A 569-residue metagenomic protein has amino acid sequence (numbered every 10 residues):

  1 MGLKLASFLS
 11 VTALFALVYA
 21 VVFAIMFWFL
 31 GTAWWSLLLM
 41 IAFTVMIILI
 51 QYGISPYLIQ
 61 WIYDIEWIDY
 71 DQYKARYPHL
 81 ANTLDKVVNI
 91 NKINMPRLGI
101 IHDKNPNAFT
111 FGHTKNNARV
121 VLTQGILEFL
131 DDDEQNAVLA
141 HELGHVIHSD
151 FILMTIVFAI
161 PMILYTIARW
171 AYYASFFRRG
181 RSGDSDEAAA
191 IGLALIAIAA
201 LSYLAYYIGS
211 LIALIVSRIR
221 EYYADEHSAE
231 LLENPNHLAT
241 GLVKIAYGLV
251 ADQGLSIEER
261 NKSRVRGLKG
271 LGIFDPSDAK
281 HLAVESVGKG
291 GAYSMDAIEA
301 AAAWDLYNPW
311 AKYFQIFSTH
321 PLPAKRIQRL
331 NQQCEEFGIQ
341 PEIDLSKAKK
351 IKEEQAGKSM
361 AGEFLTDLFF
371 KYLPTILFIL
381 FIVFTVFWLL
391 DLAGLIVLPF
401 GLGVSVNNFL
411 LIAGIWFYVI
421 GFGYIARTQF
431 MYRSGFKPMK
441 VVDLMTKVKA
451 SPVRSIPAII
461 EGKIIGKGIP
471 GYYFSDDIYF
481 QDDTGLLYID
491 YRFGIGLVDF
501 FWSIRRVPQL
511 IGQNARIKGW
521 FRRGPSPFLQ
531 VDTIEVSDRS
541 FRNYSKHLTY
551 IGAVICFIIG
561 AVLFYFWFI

Functional and structural regions predicted by a protein language model:
M1-H113, F158-A213, R218, Y222 (+4 more regions): Hydrophobic or amphipathic, alpha-helical segments that drive membrane association/targeting
I90-N116, R178-D186, G209, I215 (+1 more regions): Active-site-proximal gating segments in proteases and membrane effectors
L143-M162, N234-N236: Catalytic Zn2+-binding segment of zinc metalloproteases
M431-I459, I464-K467, R542: OB-fold nucleic-acid-binding modules
S451-R454, I495-K518: Short nucleic-acid-contacting surface segments enriched for D/E, G, S/T with interspersed K/R
A458-G466, I511-R522: OB-fold and OB-like beta-barrel modules that bind single-stranded nucleic acids
G471-V498, E535-D538: OB-fold (S1/OB) nucleic-acid-binding surfaces
W520-G552: OB-fold/S1-family single-stranded nucleic acid-binding modules
